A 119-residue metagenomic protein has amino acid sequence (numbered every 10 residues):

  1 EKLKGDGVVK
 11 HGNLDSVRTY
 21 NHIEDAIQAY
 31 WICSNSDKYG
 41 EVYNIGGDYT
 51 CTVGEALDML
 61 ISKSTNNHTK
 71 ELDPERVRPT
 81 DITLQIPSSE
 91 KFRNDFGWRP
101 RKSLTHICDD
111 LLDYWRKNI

Functional and structural regions predicted by a protein language model:
E1, G5, C33-D37, K63 (+2 more regions): Generic structural signal for alpha-helix termini and adjacent loop/cap motifs
K4-V9, I23-E24, I32-N44, Y49 (+1 more regions): Glycine/proline-rich active-site loop of Rossmann-fold NAD(P)-dependent oxidoreductases
K10-I32, E41, G54-D58, D109-D110: Substrate-positioning beta->alpha
H11-N13, V42-Y43, T52-D58, T65-L84: C-terminal "lid/loop" region of Rossmann-like NAD(P)-dependent oxidoreductases
N13-S16, G47-D48, E75, G97-W98: Conserved donor-binding loops in enzymes that form glycosidic bonds
R18-E24, C51, T80, L84-P87 (+1 more regions): Residue-level signal for the nucleotide or nucleotide-sugar donor/cofactor binding architecture
S103-I119: Amphipathic terminal alpha-helices
